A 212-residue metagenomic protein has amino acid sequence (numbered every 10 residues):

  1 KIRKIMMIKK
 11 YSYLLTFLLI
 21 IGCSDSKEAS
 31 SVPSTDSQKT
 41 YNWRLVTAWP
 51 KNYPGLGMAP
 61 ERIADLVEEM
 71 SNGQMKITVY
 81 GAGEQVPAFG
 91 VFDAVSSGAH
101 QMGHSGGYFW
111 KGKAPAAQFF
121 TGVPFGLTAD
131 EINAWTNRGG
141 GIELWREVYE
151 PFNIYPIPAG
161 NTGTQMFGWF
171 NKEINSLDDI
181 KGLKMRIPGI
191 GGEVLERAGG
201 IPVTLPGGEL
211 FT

Functional and structural regions predicted by a protein language model:
K1-N42: Short, low-complexity disordered leader/linker segments with a strong preference for bacterial N-terminal type II
N42, Q74-T78, K184: Residues at or immediately flanking beta-strands
R44-E61, A82-V86: Extracytoplasmic "Venus flytrap"
Y53-T78, E193-V194: Short, polar/charged alpha-helical segment
A64-E68, S96, G106-G207: Contiguous mixed-secondary-structure segments that line small-molecule binding/active-site clefts of soluble domains
I77-A82, S105-G106: Surface-exposed patches in mature extracellular/periplasmic domains of secreted proteins
Y80-D93, P188-I190, V203-T212: Short helix-initiation/N-cap motifs at beta->coil->alpha
A94, Q101-H104: Short, Asp-centered acidic motifs that coordinate Mg2+ and/or phosphate in catalytic or ligand-binding sites
